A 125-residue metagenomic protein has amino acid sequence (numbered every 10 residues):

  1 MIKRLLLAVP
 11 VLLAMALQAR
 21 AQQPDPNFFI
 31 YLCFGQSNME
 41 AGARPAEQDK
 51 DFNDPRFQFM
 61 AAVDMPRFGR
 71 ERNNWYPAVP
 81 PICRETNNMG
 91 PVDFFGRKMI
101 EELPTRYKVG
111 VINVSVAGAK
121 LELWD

Functional and structural regions predicted by a protein language model:
M1-R4: Positively charged n-region of N-terminal signal peptides that target proteins for export
L7-A16: Bacterial N-terminal signal peptides
L17-A21: Sec/Tat signal peptide C-region and signal peptidase I cleavage site
Q22-D125: Cell-envelope and extracellular/periplasmic
